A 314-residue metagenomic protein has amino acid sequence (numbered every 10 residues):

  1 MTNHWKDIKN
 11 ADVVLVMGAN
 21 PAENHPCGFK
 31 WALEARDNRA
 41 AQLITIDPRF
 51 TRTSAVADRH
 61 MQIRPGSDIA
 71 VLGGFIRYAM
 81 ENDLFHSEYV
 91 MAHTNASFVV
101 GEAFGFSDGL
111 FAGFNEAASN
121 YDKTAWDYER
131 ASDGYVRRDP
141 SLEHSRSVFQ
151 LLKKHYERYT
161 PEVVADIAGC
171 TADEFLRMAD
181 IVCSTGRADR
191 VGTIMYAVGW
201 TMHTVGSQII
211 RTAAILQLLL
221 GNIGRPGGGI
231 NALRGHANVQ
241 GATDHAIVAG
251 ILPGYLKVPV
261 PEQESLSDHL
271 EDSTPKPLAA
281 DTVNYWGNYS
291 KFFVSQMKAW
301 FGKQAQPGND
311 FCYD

Functional and structural regions predicted by a protein language model:
M1-E34, A41-T45, A70, V148-L151 (+1 more regions): Extended redox/cofactor-interaction regions of prokaryotic respiratory oxidoreductases
E34-Q42, R52, E81-F85, T185-D189 (+1 more regions): Secondary-structure transition/capping motifs at alpha-helix termini and the adjoining loop/turn into the next element
L43, S107, A197: Aromatic-residue-lined binding/catalytic grooves and analogous aromatic/hydrophobic interfacial grooves in multimeric
T51-A188, E264-V294: Long, well-ordered, tryptophan-enriched scaffold segments
L84-Y89, E174-L176, V191-I194, N222-A232: Acidic/polar loop patches that form or flank catalytic/metal-binding clefts of enzymes that bind anionic ligands
A92-S97, I181-V182, A197-G199, G229-Q240: A glycine-rich phosphate-binding loop feature that marks nucleotide/adenosyl-phosphate handling sites
V163-C170, Y196-T204, L233-A237: Conserved short loop/turn motifs at secondary-structure junctions
